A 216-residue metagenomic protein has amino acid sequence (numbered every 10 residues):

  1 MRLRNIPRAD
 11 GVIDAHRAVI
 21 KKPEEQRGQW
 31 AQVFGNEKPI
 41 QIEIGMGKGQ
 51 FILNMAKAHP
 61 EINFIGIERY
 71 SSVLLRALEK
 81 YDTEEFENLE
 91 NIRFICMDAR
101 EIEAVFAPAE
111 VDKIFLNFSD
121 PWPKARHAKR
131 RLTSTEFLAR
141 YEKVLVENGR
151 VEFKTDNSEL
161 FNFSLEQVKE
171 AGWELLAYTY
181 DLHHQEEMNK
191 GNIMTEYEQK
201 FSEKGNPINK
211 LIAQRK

Functional and structural regions predicted by a protein language model:
M1-I40, Q50-K57: S-adenosyl-L-methionine
N5, S164-E166, A171-K216: Class I S-adenosyl-L-methionine
I44-K48: Class I SAM-dependent methyltransferase "Motif I" SAM/SAH-binding loop
Y70: Conserved SAM/SAH-binding beta-strand->alpha-helix loop
L78-P108: S-adenosyl-L-methionine
V105-K113, F118: A short acidic, Gly/Pro-enriched loop at the edge of an enzyme's catalytic core that lines a small-molecule cofactor
T133-E147: A short glycine-rich, Lys/Arg-flanked "PGG" loop and its adjoining helix->strand segment in the class I
N148-T155: Conserved beta-strand signature within the Rossmann-like core of class I S-adenosyl-L-methionine
